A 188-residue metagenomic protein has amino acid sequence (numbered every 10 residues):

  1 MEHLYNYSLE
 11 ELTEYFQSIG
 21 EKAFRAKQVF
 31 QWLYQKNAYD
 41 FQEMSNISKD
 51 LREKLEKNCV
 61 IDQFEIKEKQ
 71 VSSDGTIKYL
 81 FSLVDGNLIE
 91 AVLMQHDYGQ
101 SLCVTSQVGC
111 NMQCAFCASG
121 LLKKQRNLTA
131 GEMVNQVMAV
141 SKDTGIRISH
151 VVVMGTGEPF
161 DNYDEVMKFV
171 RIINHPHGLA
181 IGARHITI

Functional and structural regions predicted by a protein language model:
M1-Q100: Flexible, acidic/Gly-rich N-terminal and inter-domain linker regions that tether and position cofactor-handling modules
N87-T187: Conserved Radical SAM active-site core
